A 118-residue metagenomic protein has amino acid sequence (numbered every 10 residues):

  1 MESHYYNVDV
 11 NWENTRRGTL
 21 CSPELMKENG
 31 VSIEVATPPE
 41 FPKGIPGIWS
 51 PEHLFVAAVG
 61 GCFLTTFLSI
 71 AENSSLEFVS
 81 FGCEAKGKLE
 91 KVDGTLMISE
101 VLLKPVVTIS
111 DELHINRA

Functional and structural regions predicted by a protein language model:
M1-A57, T65-A118: Extended beta-strand/beta-hairpin segments
